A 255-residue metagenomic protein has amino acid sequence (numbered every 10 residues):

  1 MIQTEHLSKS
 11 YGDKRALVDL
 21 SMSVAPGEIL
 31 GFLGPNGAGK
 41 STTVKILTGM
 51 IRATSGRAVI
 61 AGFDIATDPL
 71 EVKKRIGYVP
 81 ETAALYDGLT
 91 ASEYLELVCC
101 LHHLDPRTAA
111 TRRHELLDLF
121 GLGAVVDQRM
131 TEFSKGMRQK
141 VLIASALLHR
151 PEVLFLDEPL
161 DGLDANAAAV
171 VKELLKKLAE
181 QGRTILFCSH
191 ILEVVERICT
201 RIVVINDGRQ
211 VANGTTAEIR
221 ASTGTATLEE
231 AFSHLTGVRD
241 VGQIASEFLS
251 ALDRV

Functional and structural regions predicted by a protein language model:
E96, C100, R107-V125: Conserved ABC ATPase "signature" region
R129-F133: Conserved ABC ATPase signature
R150: Conserved catalytic motifs of ABC-family nucleotide-binding domains
L154-E158: Catalytic Walker B motif of ABC-type/P-loop ATPase nucleotide-binding domains
V195-E196: A short, surface-exposed alpha-helical micro-motif characterized by mixed small hydrophobic and charged/polar residues
N213-G214: ABC ATPase "signature
